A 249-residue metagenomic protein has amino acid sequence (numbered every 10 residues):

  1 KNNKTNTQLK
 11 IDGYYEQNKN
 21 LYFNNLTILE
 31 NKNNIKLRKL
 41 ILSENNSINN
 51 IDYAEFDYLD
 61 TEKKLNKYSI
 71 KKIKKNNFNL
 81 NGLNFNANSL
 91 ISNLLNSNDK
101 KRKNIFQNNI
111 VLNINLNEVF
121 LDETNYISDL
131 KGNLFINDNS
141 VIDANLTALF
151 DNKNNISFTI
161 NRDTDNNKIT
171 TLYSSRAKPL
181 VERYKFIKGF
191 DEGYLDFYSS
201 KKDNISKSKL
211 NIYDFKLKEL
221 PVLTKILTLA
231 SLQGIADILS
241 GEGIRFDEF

Functional and structural regions predicted by a protein language model:
K1-F249: Membrane-proximal interfacial segments on either side of biological membranes
